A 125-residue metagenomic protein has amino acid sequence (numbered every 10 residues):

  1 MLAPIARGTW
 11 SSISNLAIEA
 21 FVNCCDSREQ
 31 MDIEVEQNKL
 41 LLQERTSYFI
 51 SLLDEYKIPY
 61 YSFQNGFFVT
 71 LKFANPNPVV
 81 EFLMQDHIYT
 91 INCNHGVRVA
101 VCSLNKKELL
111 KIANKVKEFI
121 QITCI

Functional and structural regions predicted by a protein language model:
M1-I125: PLP-dependent class I/II
